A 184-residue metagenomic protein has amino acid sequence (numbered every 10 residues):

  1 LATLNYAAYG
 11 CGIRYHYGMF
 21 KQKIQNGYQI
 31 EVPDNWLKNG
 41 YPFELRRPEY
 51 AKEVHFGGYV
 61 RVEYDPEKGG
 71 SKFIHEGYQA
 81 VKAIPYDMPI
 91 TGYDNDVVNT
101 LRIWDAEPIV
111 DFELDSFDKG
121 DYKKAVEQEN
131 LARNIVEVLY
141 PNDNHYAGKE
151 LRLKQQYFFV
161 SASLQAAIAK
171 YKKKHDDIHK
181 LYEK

Functional and structural regions predicted by a protein language model:
A2-K184: A conserved ligand/cofactor-binding region detector
